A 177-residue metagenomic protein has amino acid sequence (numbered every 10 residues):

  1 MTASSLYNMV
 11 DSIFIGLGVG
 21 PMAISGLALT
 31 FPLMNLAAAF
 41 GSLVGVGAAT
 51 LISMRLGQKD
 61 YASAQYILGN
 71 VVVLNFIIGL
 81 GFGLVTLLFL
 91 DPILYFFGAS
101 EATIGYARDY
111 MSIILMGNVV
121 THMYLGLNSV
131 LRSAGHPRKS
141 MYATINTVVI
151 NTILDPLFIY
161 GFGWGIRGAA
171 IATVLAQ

Functional and structural regions predicted by a protein language model:
M1, I13, L17, T50 (+5 more regions): Transmembrane alpha-helix boundary and packing residues in multipass membrane permease domains and related
M1-N8, F31-S42, G79, D109-L125 (+5 more regions): Membrane-embedded alpha-helical bundles that form the substrate/pore pathway in multi-pass transport systems
L6-M9, G18-P21, R55-Q58, S133-A134 (+2 more regions): Helix-loop interface residues and adjacent transmembrane-helix termini in multi-pass membrane transporters, primarily
V10, N35, G47, L84 (+4 more regions): Transmembrane alpha-helix boundary/anchor motif
I15-N35, E101-Y106, I166-I171: Interfacial/gating helices of multi-pass transporter permease domains
I24-L84, T121-S140: Small-residue-rich hydrophobic transmembrane alpha-helices
I52-V119, I150, G161-Q177: Short alpha-helical transmembrane segments in multi-pass integral membrane proteins
N128-Q177: Internal metal/ion-chelating core segments
